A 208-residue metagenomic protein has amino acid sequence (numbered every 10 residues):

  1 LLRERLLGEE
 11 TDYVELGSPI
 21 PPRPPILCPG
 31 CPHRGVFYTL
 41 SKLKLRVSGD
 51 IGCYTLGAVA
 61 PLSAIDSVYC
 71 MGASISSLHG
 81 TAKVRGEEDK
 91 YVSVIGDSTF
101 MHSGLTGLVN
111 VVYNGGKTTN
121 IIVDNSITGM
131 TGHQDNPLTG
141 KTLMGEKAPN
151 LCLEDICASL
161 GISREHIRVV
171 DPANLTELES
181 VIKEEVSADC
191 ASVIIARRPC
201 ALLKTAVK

Functional and structural regions predicted by a protein language model:
L1-T11, A196-R198: Terminal amphipathic helices with adjacent charged low-complexity linkers/tails
E10-I75, V84-R85: Active-site diphosphate/adenylate-binding microenvironment
G52, P172-N174, P199: Residues that form or immediately flank small-molecule/cofactor binding pockets and catalytic motifs
C53-Y54, A201-K208: Ferredoxin-type iron-sulfur electron-transfer modules in oxidoreductases and energy-metabolism complexes
A58-V193, T205-V207: Thiamine diphosphate
